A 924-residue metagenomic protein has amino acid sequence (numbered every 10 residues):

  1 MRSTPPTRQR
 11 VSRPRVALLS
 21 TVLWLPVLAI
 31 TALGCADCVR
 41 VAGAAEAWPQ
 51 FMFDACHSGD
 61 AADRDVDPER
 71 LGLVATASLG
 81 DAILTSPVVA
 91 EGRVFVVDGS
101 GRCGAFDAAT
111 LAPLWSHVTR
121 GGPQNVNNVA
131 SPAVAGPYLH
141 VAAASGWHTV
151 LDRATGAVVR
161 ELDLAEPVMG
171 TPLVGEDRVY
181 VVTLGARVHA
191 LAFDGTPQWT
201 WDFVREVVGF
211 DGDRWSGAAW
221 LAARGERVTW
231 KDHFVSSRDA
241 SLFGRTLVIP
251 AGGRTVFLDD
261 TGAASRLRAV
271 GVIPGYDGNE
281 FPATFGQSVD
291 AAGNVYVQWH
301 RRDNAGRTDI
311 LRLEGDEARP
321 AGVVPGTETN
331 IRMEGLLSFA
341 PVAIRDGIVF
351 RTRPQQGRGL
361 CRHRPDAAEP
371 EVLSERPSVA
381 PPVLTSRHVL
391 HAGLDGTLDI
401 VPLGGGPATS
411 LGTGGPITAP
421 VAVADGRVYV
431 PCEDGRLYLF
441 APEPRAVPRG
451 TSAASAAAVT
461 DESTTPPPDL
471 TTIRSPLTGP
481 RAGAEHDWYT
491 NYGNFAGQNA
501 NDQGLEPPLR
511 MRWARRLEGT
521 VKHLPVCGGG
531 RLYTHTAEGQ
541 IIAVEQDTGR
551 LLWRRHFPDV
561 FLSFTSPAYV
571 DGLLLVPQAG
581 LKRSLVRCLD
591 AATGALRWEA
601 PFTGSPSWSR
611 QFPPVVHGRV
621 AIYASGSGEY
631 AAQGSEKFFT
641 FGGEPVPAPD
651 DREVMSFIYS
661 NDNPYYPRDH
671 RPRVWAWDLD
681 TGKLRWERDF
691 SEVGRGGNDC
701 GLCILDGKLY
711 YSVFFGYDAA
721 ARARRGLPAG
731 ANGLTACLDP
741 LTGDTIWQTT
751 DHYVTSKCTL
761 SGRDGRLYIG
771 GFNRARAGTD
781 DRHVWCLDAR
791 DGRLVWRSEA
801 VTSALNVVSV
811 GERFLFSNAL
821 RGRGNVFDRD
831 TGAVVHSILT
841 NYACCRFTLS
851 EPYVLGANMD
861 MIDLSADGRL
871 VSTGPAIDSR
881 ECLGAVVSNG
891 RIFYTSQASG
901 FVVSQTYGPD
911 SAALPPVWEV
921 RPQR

Functional and structural regions predicted by a protein language model:
M1-V16: N-terminal secretory signal peptides that target proteins for export/translocation
A17-A36: Bacterial N-terminal signal peptides
A36-A44: Bacterial Sec signal peptide processing site at the extreme N-terminus
A44-G72, S475-M511: Blade/loop signatures of beta-propeller domains
A45-A55, G80-C103, R120-T149, L162-H189 (+18 more regions): Repeat-blade elements of multi-bladed beta-propeller folds
G72-A77, A112-G122, A157-L162, P197-W201 (+14 more regions): A short beta-strand motif characteristic of beta-propeller blades
D107-L111, D152-G156, A192-T196, D259-A263 (+12 more regions): Short loop/turn segments that connect beta-strands within beta-propeller blades
E433, A441-N494, N501, Q897 (+1 more regions): Extracellular/periplasmic ectodomains of large secreted or surface enzymes and adhesion receptors
